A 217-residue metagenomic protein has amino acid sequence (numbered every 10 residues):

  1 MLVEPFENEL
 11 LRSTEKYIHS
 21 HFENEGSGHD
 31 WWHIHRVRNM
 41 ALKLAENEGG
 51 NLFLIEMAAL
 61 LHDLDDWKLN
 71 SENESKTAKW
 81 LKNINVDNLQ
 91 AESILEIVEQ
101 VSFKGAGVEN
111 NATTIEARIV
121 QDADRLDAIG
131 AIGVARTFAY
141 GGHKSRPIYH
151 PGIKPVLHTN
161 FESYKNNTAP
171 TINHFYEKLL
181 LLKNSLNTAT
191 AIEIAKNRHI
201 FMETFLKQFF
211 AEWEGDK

Functional and structural regions predicted by a protein language model:
L2-F6, F22-W31, H35-E48, L61 (+1 more regions): Divalent metal-dependent phosphate-bond-processing catalytic cores, especially two-metal-ion Mg2+/Mn2+ enzymes that act
E4-H19: Short alpha-helical hairpin
S13, N47-F53: N-terminal glycine-rich anion-binding loops that anchor highly charged ligand groups
V37, N73-I84: An active-site-proximal "capping" alpha-helix that borders the catalytic cofactor pocket
L52-L69, T77, I94-K104: His-Asp-centered metal-binding catalytic motifs of divalent-metal-dependent phosphohydrolases/nucleases
I84-Q121: Hydrophobic, well-structured mid-protein blocks that either form specific transmembrane helices
